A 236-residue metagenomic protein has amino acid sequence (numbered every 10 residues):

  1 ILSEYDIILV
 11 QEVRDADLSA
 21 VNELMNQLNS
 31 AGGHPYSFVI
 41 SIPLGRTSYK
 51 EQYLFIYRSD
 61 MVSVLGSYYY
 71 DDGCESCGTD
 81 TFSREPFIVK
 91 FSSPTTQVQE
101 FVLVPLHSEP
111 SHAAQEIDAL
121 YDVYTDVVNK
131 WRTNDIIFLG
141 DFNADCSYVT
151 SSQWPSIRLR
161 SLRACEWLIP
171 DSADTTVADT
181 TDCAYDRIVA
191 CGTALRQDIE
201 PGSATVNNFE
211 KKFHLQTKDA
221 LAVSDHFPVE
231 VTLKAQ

Functional and structural regions predicted by a protein language model:
I1-Q236: Divalent cation-coordinating acidic motifs and surrounding scaffolds that mediate Ca2+/Mg2+/Mn2+/Zn2+-dependent binding
